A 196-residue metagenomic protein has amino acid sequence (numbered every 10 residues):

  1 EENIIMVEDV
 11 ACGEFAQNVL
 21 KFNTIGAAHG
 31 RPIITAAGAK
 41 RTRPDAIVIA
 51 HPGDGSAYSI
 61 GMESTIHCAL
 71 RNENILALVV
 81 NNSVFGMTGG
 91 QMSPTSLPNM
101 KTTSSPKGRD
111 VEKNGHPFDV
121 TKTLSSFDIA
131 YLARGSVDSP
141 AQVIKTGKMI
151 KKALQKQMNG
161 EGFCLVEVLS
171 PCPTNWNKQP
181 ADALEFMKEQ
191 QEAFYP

Functional and structural regions predicted by a protein language model:
E1-I4, M100-T102: A short, flexible N-terminal coil/short beta segment enriched in small residues
E2-A16: N-terminal glycine-rich anion-binding loops that anchor highly charged ligand groups
N3, P52, E185-E189: Short alpha-helical "patches" and their helix-cap loops
M6-V10, A37, T121-L124: Short hydrophobic/aromatic-rich motifs at helix boundaries and adjacent loops
V7, H51-P52, L165: Generic enzyme active-site microenvironment
C12-G86, K148-K152: Thiamine diphosphate
I60-L76, V80, V84-P196: Glycine-rich ThDP/TPP pyrophosphate-binding loop and its adjacent helix/strand module within ThDP-dependent enzymes
